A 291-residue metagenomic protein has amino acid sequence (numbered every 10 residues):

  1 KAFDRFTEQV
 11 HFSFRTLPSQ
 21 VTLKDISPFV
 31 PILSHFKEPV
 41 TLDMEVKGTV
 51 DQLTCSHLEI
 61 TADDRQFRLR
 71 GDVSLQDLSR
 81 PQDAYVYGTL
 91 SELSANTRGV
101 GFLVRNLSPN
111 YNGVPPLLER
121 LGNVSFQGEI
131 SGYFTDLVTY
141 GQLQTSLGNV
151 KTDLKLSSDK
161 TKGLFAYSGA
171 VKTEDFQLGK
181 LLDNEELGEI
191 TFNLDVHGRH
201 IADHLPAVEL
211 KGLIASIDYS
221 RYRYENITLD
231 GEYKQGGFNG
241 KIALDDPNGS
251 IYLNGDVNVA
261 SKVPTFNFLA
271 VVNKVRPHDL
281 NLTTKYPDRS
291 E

Functional and structural regions predicted by a protein language model:
K1-E291: Interface amphipathic segments
